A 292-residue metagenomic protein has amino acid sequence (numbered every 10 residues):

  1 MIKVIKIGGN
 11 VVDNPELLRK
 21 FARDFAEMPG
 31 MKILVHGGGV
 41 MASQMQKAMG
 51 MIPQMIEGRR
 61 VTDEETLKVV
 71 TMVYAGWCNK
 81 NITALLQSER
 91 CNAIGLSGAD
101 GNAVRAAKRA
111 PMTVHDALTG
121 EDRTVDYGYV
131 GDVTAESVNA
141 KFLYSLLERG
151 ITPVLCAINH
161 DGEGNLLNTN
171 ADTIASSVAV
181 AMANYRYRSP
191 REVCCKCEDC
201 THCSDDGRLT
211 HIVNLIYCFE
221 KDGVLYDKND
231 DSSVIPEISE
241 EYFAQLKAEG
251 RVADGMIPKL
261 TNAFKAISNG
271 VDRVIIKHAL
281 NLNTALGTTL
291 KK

Functional and structural regions predicted by a protein language model:
M1-K292: C-terminal catalytic "cap/lid" subdomain
